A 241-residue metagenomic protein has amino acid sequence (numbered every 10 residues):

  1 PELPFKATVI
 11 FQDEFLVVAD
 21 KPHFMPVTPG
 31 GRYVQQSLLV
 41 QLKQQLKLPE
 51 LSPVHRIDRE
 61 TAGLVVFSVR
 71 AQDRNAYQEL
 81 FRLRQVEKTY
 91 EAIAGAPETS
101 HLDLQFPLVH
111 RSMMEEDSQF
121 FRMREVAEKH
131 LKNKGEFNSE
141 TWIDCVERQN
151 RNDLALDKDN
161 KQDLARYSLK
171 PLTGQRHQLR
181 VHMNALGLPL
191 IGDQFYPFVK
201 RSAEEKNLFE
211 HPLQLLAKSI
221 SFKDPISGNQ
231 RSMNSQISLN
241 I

Functional and structural regions predicted by a protein language model:
P1-I241: RNA pseudouridine synthases
